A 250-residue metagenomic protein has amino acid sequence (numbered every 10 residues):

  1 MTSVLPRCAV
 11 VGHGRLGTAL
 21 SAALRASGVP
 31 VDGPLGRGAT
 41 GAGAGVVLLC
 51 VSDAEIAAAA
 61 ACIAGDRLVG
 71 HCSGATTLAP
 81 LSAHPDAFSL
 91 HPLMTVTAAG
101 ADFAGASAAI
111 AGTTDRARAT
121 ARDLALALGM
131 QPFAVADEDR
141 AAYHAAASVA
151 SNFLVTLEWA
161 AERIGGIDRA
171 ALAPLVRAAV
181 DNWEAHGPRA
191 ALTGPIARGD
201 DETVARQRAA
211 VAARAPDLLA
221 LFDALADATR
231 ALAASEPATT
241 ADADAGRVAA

Functional and structural regions predicted by a protein language model:
M1-A42: NAD(P)+-binding Rossmann beta1-loop-alpha1 motif at the extreme N-terminus of oxidoreductases
T2, A170-A250: NAD(P)-dependent Rossmann-like dehydrogenase/reductase catalytic/cofactor-binding core
L5-R7, D66, G105: Phosphate-coordination loops involved in phosphoryl transfer and adenosine-cofactor binding
C8, V31-D32, V69, A87 (+2 more regions): Hydrophobic anchor at the start of a short beta-strand that flanks the dinucleotide cofactor-binding loop
C8-V10, L49, I110: Hydrophobic Val/Ile/Leu positions in short beta-strands of Rossmann-like dinucleotide-binding domains
T18, A22, R37-A101: Rossmann-like NAD(P)(H) cofactor-binding subdomain of soluble oxidoreductases
L20, A101-A185: Internal alpha-helical scaffold of NAD(P)-dependent oxidoreductase catalytic cores
